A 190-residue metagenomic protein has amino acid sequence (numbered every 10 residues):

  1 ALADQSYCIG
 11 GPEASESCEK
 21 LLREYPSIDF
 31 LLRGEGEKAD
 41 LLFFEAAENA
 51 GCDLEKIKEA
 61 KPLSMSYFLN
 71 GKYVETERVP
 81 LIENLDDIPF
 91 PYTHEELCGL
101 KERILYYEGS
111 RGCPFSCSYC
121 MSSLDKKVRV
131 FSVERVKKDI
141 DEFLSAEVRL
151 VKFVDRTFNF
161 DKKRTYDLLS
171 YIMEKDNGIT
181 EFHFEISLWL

Functional and structural regions predicted by a protein language model:
A1-R78: Glycine-rich beta-alpha loop elements in corrinoid/cobalamin-binding modules across cobalamin-dependent enzymes
G11, E19, P62-S64, V79-D87 (+3 more regions): Generic secondary-structure boundary/loop-capping signal
E13-S15, G36-A39, L81-I82, P114 (+2 more regions): Short, solvent-exposed loop/turn segments at secondary-structure junctions
L32, E77-P80, K126-V128, T157: Pocket-edge positions in alpha/beta enzyme catalytic cores
G34, Y67, R78-L81, F90 (+2 more regions): Active-site donor-binding loop signature of nucleotide-sugar glycosyltransferases
G34-E37, I82, R103, V130: A generic "functional-site adjacency" signal
K58-A60, L81, L100, N177: A generic structural signal for short, non-catalytic loop/turn and secondary-structure boundary residues
D86-L190: Radical SAM [4Fe-4S] cluster-binding motif and immediate context
